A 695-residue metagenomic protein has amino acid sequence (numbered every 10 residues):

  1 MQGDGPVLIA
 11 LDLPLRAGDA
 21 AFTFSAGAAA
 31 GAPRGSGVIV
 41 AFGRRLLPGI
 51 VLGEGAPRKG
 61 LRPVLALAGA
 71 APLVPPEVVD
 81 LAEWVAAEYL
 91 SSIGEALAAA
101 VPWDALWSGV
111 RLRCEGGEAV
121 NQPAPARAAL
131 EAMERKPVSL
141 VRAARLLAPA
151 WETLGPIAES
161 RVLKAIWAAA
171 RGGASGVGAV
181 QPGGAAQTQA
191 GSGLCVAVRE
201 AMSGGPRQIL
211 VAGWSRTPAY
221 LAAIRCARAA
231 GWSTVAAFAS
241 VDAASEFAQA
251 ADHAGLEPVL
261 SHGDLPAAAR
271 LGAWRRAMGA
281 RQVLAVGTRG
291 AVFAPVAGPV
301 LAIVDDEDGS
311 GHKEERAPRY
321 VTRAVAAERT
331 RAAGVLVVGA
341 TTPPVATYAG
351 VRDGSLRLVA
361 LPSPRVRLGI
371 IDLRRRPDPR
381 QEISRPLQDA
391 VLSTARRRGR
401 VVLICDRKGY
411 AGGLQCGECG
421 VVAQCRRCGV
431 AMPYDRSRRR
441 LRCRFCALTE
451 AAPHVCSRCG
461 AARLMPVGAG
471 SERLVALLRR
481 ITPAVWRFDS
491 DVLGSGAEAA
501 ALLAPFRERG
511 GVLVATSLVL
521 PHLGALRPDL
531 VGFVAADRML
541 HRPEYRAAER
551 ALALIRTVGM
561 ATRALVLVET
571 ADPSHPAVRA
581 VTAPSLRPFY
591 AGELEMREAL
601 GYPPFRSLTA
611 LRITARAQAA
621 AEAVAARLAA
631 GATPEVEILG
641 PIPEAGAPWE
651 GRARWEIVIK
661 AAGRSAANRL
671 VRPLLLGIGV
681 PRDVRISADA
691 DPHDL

Functional and structural regions predicted by a protein language model:
M1-R367, R396, C405, A525 (+6 more regions): Accessory, non-ATPase domains that flank or precede helicase/AAA+ motor cores in DNA-metabolism machines
Q2, P343, D389-S393, R397-G399 (+4 more regions): C-terminal helicase module of SF1/SF2 nucleic-acid helicases/translocases
V7-L11, L368-D372, C456-S457, G532-F533 (+1 more regions): Active-site-flanking beta-strand signature of metal-NTP-handling nucleotidyl enzymes and homologous cyclase-like
P76, R316-V321, C419, E450 (+1 more regions): Short, conserved loop/turn and helix-capping segments at secondary-structure boundaries that abut family-defining
V235-A237, V259, V402, S457 (+3 more regions): Conserved beta-strand elements of the Class I
H262-A268, G309-R319, R376-R380, R463-V467 (+1 more regions): Flexible beta-alpha connector loops of hexameric P-loop NTPases
I370-L387: C-terminal boundary of histidine-terminating zinc-finger modules
R396-I481: Cys/His-rich short segments
